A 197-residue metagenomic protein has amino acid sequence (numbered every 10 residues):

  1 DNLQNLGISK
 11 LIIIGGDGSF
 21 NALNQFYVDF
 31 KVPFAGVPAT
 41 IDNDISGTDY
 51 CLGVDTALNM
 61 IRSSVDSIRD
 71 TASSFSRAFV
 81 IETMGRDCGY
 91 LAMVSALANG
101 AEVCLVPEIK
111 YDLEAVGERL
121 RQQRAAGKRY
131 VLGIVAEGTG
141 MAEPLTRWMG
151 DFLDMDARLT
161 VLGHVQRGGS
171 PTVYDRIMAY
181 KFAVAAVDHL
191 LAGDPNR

Functional and structural regions predicted by a protein language model:
D1-S9: A structured beta-alpha segment of the ubiquitous adenosine-cofactor-binding alpha/beta core
N2, I13-G15, N24-Q25, F30 (+1 more regions): Accessory alpha-helical/coil subdomains and C-terminal extensions that flank or cap enzyme catalytic cores
I8, K128-R129, P195: Short, high-confidence coil segments that cap the C-terminus of an alpha-helix and link into the following beta-strand
F20, T40-I45, Y111-L113, H164-R167: Short gly/pro/ser/thr-enriched loop/turn and capping motifs at secondary-structure boundaries
V37-Y50, S73-S74: Acidic/polar active-site rim loop that often engages polyanionic ligands
G47-L58, G169-R176: Short beta-strand elements at the ligand-binding edges of bilobed clamshell
M141, M149-R197: C-terminal non-catalytic interaction/assembly regions of soluble proteins
